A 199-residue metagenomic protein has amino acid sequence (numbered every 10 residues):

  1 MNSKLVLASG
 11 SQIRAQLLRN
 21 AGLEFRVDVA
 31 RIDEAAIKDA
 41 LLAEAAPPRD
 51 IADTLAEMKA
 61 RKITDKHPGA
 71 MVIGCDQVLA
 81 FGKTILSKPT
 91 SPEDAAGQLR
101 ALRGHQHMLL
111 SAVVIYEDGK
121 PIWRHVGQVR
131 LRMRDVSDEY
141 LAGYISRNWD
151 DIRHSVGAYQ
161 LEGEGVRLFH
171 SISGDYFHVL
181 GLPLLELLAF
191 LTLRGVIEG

Functional and structural regions predicted by a protein language model:
M1-M71, E139, S146, T192-G199: N-terminal polybasic phosphate/anion-binding patch
L18, A56, D76, A95 (+2 more regions): Residue-level signal for inorganic ion chemistry
E24-A35, V114-K120, H154-V166: Mobile beta-alpha loop/short-helix "lid" or hinge segments that flank ligand
M71-Q77: Alpha-helical membrane segments and adjacent membrane-interface helices in multi-pass membrane proteins
Q77-H107, M133: Active-site-adjacent loop/tail segments of enzyme domains
A80, V114-E117, R134, S171: Short beta-strand-to-turn element immediately C-terminal to the catalytic PLP-Schiff-base lysine in fold type I
Q98-R100, S111-R124, Q128-V129: Anionic-ligand binding region
R124-E198: Active-site oxyanion/phosphate-handling segment shared across diverse enzymes
